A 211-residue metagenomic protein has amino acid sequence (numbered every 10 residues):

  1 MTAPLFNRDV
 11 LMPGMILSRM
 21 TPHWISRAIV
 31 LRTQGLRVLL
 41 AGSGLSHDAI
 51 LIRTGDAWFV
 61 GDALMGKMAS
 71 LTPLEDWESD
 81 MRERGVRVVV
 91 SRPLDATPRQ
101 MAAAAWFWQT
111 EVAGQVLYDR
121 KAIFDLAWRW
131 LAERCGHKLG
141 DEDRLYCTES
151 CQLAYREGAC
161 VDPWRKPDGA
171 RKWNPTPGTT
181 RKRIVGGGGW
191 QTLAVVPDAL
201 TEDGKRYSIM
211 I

Functional and structural regions predicted by a protein language model:
M1-I211: Cysteine-nucleophile amide-bond enzymes
